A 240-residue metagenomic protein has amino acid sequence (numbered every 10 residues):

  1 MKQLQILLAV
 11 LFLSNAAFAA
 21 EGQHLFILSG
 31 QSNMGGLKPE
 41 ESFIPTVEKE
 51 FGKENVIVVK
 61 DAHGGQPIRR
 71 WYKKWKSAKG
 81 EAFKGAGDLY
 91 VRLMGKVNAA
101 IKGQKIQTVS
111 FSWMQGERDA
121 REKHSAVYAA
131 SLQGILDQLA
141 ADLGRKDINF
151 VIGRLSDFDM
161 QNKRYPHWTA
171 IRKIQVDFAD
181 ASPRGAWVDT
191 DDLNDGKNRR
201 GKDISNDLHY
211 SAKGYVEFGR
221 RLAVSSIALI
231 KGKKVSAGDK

Functional and structural regions predicted by a protein language model:
K2, F18-A19: Intrinsically disordered, low-complexity Ser/Thr/Pro-rich regulatory regions that are suppressed on folded repeat
K2-A9: Sec-dependent signal peptide recognition, specifically the positively charged N-region followed immediately by
V10-F18: Hydrophobic h-region of N-terminal signal peptides that target proteins for export in Gram-negative bacteria
A20-K240: Cell-envelope and extracellular/periplasmic
